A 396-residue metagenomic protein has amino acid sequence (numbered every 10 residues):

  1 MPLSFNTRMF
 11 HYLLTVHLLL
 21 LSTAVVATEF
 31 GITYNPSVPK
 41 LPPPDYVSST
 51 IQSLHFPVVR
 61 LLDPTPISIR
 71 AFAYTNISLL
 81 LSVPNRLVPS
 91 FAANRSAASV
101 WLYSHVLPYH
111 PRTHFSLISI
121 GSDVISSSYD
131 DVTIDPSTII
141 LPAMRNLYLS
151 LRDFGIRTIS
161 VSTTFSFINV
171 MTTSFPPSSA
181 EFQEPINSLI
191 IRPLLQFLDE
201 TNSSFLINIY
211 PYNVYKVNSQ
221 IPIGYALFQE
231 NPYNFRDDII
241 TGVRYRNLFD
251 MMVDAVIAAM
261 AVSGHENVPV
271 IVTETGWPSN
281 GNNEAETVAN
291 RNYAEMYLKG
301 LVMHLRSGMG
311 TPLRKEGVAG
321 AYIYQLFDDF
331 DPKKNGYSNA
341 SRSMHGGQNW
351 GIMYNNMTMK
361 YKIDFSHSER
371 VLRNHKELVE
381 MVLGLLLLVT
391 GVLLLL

Functional and structural regions predicted by a protein language model:
P2-R60: Boundary/entry segment of secreted carbohydrate-active catalytic domains
L3, S48, L141, R145-L149 (+2 more regions): Substrate-binding and catalytic surfaces of secreted/luminal carbohydrate-active proteins
F30-T33, P57-L62, S78-V83, H114-G121 (+5 more regions): Structural recognition of the beta-strand scaffold that forms the well-ordered cores of secreted hydrolase catalytic
N35-I51, R95-P108, S188-R192: Short, acidic/polar
S37-P39, V58, P64-S68, N85-P89 (+5 more regions): Solvent-exposed loop/turn segments at secondary-structure junctions within structured extracellular/periplasmic domains
L41, L62-D63, P89-S96, I134-L141 (+2 more regions): Intrinsic disorder
D45-I67, A71-N76, N85: Eukaryote-specific detector of the first structured module of a protein
I69-N169, F175-P177, F182-P185, V272: Substrate-binding cleft of extracellular glycoside hydrolase catalytic domains
